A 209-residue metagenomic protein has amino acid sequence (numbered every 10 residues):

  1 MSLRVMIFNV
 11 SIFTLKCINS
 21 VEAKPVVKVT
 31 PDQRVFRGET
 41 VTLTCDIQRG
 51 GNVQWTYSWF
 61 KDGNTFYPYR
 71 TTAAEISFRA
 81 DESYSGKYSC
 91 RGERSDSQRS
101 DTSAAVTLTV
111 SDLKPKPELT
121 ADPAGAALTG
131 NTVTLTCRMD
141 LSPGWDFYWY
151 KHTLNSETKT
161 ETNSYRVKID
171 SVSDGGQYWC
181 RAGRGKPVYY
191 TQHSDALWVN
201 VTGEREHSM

Functional and structural regions predicted by a protein language model:
M1-M209: Extracellular domains of the immunoglobulin superfamily
